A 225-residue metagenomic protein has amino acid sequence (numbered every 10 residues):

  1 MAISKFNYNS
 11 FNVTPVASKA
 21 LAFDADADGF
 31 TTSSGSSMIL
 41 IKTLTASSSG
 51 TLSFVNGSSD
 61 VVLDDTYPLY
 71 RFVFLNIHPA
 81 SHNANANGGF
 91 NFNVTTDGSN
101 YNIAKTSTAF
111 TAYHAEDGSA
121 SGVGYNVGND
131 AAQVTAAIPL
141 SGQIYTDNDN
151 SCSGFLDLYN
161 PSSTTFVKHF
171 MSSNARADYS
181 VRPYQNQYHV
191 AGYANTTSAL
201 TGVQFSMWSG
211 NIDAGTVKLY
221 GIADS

Functional and structural regions predicted by a protein language model:
A2-N9, S18, D24-D26, S33-S225: Surface-exposed molecular-recognition determinants
N12-T14: Low-complexity, polar/charged sequence tracts that form flexible coils or short amphipathic helices and often embed
